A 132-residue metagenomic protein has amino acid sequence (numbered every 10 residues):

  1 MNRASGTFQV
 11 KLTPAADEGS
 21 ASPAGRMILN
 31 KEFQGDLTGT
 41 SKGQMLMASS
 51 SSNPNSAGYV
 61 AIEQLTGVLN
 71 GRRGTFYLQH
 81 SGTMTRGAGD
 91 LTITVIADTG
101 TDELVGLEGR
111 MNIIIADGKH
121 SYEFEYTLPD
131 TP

Functional and structural regions predicted by a protein language model:
M1-P132: Targeting-peptide/extracellular-domain and disordered-appendage signature
